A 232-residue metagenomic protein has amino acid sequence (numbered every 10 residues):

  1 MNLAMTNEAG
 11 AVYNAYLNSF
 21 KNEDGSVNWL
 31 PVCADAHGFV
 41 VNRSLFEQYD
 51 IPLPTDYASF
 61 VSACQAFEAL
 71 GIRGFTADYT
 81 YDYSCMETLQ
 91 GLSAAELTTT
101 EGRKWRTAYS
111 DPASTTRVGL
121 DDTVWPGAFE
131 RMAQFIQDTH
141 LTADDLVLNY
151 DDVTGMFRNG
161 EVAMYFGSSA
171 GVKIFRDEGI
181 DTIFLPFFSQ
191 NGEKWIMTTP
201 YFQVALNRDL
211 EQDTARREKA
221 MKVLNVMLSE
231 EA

Functional and structural regions predicted by a protein language model:
M1-H37, P52, V61, E87-T88 (+3 more regions): Hinge/lid segment of periplasmic solute-binding proteins
N28-W29, A69-Y79, S229-A232: Bilobed periplasmic-binding protein-like "clamshell/Venus-flytrap" ligand-binding domains
Y49, R176-A232: Extracytoplasmic/periplasmic substrate-recognition and gating elements
Y49-L53, A133-L148, E178-D181: A local structural motif
Y57-S62, D144-R158: Short helix-initiation/N-cap motifs at beta->coil->alpha
A66, T107-L146: Glycine-centered hinge/linker elements that transmit conformational signals in sensory and ligand-binding systems
D78, Y150, F166-V172, P200-F202: Beta->alpha turn/N-cap motifs
A163-S168, I183: Paired acidic/hydrophobic, glycine-rich loop segments that form the ligand-binding mouth/hinge of periplasmic-binding
